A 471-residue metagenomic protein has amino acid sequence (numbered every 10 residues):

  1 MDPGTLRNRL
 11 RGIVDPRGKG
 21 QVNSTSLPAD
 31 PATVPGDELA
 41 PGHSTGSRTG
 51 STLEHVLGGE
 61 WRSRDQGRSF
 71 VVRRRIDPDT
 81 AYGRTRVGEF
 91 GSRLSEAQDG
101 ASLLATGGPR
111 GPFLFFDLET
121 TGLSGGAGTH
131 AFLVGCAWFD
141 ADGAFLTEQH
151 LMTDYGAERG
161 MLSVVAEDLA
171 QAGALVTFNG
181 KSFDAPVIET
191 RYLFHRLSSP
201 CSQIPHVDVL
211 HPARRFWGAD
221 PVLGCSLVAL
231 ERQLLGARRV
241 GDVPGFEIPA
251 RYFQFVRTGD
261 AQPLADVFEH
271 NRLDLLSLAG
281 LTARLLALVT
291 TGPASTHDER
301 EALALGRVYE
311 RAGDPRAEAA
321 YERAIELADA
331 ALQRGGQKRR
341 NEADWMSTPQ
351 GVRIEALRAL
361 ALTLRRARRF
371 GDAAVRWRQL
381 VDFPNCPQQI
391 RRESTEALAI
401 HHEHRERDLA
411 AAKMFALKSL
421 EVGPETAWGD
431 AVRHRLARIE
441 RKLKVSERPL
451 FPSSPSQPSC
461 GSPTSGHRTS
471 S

Functional and structural regions predicted by a protein language model:
M1-R110, L305: N-terminal accessory regions of nucleic-acid-interacting proteins
D142-L234: Conserved DEDDh/DEDDy metal-dependent 3′-5′ exonuclease domain
V222, S226-T296: Acidic, Mg2+-coordinating catalytic module of metal-dependent nucleases/exonucleases that use a two-metal-ion mechanism
Y309, L364, H402-E403, E440: Residue at a conserved register position within TPR or TPR-like alpha-solenoid repeats
